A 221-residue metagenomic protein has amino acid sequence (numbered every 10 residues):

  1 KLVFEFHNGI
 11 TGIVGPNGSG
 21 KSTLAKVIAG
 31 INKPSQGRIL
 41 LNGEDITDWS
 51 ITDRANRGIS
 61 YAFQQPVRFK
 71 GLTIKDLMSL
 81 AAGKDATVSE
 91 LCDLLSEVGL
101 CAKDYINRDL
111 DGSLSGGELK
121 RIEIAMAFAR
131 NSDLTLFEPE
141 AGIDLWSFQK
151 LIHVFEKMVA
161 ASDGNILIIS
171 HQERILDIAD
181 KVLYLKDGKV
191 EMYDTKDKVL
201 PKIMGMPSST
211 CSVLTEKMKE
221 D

Functional and structural regions predicted by a protein language model:
V14-P16: The feature captures the beta-strand-to-loop junction immediately N-terminal to the Walker
A29: Helix-to-loop junction immediately C-terminal to a conserved catalytic motif
G37-E44, R57, E90: Conserved ABC transporter NBD signature motif
D45-S60: ABC ATPase NBD coupling module
Q65, G71-T87: Q-loop/switch helix immediately C-terminal to the Walker
L136-G142, W146: Walker B catalytic motif
H171-D177: Conserved H-loop
K189-S212: Conserved beta-strand-loop-alpha-helix hinge in the C-terminal portion of ABC ATPase nucleotide-binding domains
